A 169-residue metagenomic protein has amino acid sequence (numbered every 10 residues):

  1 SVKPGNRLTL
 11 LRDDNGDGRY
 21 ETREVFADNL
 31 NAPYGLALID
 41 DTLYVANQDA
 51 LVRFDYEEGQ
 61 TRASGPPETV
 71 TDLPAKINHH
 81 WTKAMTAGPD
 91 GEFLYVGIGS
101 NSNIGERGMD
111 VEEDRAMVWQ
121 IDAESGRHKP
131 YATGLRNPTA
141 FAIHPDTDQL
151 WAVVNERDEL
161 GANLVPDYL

Functional and structural regions predicted by a protein language model:
S1-Y168: Beta-propeller domains with acidic blade repeats across secreted/periplasmic ectodomains and cytosolic WD/CNH propellers
